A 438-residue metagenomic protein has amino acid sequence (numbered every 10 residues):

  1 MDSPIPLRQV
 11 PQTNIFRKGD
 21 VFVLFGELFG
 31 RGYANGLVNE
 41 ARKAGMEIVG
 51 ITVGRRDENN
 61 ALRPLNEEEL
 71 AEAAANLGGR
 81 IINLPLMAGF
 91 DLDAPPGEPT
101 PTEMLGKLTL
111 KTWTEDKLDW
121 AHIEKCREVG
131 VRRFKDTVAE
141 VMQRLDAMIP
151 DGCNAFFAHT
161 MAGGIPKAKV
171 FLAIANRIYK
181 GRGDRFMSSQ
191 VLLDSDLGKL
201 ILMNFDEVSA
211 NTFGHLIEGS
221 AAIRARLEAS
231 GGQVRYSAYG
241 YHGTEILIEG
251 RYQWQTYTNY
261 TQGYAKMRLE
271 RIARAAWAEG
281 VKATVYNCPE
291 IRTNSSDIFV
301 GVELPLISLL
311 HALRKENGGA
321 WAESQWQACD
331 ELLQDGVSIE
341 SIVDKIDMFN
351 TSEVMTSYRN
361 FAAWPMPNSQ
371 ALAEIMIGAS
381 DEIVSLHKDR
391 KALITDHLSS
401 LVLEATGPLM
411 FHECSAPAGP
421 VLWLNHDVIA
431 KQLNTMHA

Functional and structural regions predicted by a protein language model:
D2-E58: Canonical Rossmann dinucleotide-binding motif of NAD(H)/NADP(H)-dependent dehydrogenases/reductases, specifically
L7-V10, G32-L37, T137-A147, G219-A221: Short alpha-helical segments and helix-capping/turn motifs at coil-helix boundaries
V10-Q12, V302-A438: Long, compositionally biased intrinsically disordered regions
V21, C153-F156, R235: Structural motif
E47-C126: Glycine-rich phosphate-binding loop and adjoining beta1-alpha1-beta2 segment of Rossmann-like nucleotide-binding folds
V49-I51, A158, S237, T284-Y286: Hydrophobic/aromatic beta-strand patches that form the interior of the parallel beta-sheet core in alpha/beta enzyme
A61-R63, G163-K169, A173-G280, Y286-R314: Catalytic loop of short-chain dehydrogenase/reductase
G106-A175, L200: NAD(P)H-binding glycine-rich loop region in Rossmannoid oxidoreductase-like domains and their noncatalytic homologs
